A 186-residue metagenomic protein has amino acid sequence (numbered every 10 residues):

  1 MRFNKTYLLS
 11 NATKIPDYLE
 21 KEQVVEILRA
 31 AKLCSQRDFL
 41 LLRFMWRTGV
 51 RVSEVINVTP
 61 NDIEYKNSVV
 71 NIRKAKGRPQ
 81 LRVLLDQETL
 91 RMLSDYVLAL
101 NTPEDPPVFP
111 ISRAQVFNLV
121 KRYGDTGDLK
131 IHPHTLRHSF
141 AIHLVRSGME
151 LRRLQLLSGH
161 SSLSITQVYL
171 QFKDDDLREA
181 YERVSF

Functional and structural regions predicted by a protein language model:
M1-F186: Conserved catalytic core of the tyrosine transesterase superfamily
